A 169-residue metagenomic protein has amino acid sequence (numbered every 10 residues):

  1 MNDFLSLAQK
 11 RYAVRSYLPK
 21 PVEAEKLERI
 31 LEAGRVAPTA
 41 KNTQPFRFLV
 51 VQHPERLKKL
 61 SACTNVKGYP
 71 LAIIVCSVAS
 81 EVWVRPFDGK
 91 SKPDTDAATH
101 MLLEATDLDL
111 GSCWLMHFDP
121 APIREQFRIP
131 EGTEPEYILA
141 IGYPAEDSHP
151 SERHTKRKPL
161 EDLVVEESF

Functional and structural regions predicted by a protein language model:
F4-P19, K26, Y137-F169: C-terminal helix-cap and adjacent tail motif
K26-A97: Glycine/small-residue-rich phosphate/adenosyl-binding loop
G68-I74, R128-P150: A glycine-rich helix N-cap at a beta->alpha junction
S77, M116-F118, Y143: Short secondary-structure boundary segments
E104: Hydrophobic/aromatic ligand-binding patch that stacks against planar heteroaromatic rings of cofactors or nucleotides
D109: Structured binding elements
L115-G132: Active-site helix/loop module of the DD-peptidase/beta-lactamase fold, centered on the serine-lysine SxxK catalytic
